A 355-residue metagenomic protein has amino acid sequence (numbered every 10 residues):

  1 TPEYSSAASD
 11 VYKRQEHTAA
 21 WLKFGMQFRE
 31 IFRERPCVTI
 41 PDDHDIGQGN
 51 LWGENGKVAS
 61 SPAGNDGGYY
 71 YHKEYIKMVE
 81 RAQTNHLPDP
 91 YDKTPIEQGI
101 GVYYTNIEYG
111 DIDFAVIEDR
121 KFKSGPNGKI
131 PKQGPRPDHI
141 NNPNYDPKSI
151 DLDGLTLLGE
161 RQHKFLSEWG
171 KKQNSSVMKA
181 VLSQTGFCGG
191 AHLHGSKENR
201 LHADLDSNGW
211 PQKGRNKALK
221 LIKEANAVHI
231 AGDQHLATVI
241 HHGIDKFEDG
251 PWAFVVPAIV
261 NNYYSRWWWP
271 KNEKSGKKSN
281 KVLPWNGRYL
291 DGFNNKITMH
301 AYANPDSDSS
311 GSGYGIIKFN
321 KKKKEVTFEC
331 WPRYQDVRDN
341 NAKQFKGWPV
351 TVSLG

Functional and structural regions predicted by a protein language model:
T1, H44, H235: Histidine-centered active-site/metal-ligand motif
T1-A8, Y12: Single conserved hydrophobic/aromatic residue that forms the stacking wall/gate of nucleotide- or nucleobase-binding
A8, R35-P36, G250: Short glycine-/polar-rich loops that comprise or flank the Walker A/P-loop and associated switch/sensor motifs
T18-N55, R81-Y91, I112: Membrane-interface helix/loop caps of multi-pass membrane proteins
G53-E54, V58-G64, P147-D151: Flexible glycine/proline-enriched surface loops and loop-helix/loop-strand junctions
Y69-A180, T185-H229, Q234-G355: Metal-dependent phosphoesterase/phosphodiesterase active-site architecture
